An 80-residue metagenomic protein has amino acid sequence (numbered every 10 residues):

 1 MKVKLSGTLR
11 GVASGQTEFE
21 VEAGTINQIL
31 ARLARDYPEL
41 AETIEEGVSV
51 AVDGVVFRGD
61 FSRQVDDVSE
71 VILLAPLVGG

Functional and structural regions predicted by a protein language model:
M1-G79: Ubiquitin-like/PB1-type beta-grasp interaction modules and other compact soluble beta-rich domains
